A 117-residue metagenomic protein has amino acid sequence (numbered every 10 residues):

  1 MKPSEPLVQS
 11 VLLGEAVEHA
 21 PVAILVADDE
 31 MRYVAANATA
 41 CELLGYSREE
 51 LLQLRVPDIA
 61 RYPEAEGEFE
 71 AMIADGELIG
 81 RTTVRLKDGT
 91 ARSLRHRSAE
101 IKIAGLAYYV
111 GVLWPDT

Functional and structural regions predicted by a protein language model:
K2-S4, L106-T117: Sensory coupling linkers of modular signal transduction proteins
V8-D29: PAS/LOV and related PAS-like sensory modules
Q9, R55, Y62-D88: Terminal output helix/cap of sensory domains in signal transduction proteins
D28, L86, K102: Short, acidic, Ser/Thr-enriched surface-loop or helix-capping motifs
R32-V34: Conserved hydrophobic beta-strand signature of PAS-family and PAS-like sensory domains
A40-L51: PAS/PAS-like sensory domain cap-loop motif
T82, G89, L94-S98: Compact sensory input modules in signal-transduction proteins
H96-V110: Short loop/turn elements at sensory-signaling interfaces that couple input to output
